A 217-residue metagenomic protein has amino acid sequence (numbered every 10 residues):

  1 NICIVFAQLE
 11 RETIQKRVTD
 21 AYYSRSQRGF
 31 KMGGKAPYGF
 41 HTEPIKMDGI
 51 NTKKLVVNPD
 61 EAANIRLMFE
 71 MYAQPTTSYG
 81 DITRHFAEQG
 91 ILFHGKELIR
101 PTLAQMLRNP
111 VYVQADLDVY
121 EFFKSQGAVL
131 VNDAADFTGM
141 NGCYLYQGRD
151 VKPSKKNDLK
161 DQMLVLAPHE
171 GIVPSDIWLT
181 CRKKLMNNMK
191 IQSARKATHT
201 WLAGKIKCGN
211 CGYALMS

Functional and structural regions predicted by a protein language model:
N1: Glycine-rich, charge-decorated loop segments at or immediately adjacent to ligand/cofactor-binding or catalytic sites
I4-S217: Conserved catalytic breakage-reunion loop centered on the nucleophilic residue
